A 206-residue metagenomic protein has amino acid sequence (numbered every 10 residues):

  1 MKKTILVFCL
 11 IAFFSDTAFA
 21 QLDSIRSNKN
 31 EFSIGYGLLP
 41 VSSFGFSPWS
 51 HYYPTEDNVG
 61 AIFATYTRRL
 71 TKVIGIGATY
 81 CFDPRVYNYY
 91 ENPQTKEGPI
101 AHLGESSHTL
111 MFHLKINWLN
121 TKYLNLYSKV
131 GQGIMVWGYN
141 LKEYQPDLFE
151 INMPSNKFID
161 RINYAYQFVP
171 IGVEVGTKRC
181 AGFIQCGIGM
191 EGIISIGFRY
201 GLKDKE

Functional and structural regions predicted by a protein language model:
T4-F14, A20: Sec-dependent N-terminal signal peptides
A20-R68, R199, K203: Short glycine/proline- and aromatic-enriched beta-strand/turn motifs that initiate or cap beta-hairpins
S27, L39, T71-V73, L119-Y123 (+3 more regions): Outer-membrane beta-barrel channels and translocator barrels
N28-N30, E56-I62, G104-L110, L124 (+2 more regions): Residues that define the transmembrane beta-barrel architecture of outer-membrane proteins
F32-P40, A78-F82, S128-I134, V173 (+2 more regions): Transmembrane beta-barrel strands of outer-membrane/channel proteins
L38, G60-Q145: Gram-negative (and chloroplast) outer-membrane scaffold detector with strong preference for beta-barrel transmembrane
P48-Y52, T95-H102, P154-I159, A181-F183: Extracellular loop and loop/strand-boundary signature of outer-membrane beta-barrel proteins
D83-Y87, K157-E206: Predominantly the C-terminal beta-signal and adjacent terminal strand-loop region of outer-membrane beta-barrel
